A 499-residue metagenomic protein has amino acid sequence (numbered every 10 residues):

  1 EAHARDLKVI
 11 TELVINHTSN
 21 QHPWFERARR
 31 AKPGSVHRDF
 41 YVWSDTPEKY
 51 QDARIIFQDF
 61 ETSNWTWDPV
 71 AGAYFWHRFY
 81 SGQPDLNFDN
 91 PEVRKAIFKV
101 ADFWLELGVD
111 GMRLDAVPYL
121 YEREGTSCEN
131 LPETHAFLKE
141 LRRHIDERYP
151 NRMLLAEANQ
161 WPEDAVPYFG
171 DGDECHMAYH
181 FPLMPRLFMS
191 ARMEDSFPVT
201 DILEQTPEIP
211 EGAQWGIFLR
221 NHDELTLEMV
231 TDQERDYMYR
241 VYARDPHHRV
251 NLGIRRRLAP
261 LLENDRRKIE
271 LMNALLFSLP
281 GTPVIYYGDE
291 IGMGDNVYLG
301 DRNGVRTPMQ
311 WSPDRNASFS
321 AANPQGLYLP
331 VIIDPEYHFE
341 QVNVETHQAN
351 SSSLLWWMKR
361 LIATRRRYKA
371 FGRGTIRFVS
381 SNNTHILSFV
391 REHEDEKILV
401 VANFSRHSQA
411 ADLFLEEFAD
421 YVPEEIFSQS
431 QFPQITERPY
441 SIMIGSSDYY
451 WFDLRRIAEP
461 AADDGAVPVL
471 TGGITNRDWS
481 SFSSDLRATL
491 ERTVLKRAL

Functional and structural regions predicted by a protein language model:
E1-G465: Active-site and adjacent substrate-binding regions of carbohydrate-active enzymes
M443-S446, A462-L499: Phosphate/pyrophosphate-binding loops and the adjoining catalytic core of nucleotide-dependent enzymes
